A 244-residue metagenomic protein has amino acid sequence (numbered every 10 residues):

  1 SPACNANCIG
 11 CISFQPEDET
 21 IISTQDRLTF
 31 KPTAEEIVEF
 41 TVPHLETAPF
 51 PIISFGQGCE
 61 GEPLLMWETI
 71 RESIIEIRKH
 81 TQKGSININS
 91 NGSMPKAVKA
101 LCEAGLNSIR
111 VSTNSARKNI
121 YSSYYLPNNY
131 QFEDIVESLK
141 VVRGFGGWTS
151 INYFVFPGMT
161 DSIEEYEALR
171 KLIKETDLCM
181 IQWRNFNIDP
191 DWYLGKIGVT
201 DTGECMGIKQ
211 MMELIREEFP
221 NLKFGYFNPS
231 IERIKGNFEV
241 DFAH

Functional and structural regions predicted by a protein language model:
S1-P32: Canonical Radical SAM [4Fe-4S] cluster-binding loop centered on the CxxxCxxC motif and its immediate flanking residues
P2, G92, N228: Conserved residues at beta->alpha junctions
I12, L45, R216-F219: Structural signal for hydrophobic packing residues in well-ordered secondary-structure cores of soluble enzyme domains
S23-K31, S122-N129, I197-T202: Glycine-rich tight-turn/loop motif centered on a GG-T
F30-I37, E133, W148, E204-Q210 (+1 more regions): General structural signal for secondary-structure boundaries
A34-G195: Conserved AdoMet/S-adenosylmethionine-binding subsite of the radical SAM
I163-H244: Auxiliary Fe-S-binding modules of radical SAM enzymes
